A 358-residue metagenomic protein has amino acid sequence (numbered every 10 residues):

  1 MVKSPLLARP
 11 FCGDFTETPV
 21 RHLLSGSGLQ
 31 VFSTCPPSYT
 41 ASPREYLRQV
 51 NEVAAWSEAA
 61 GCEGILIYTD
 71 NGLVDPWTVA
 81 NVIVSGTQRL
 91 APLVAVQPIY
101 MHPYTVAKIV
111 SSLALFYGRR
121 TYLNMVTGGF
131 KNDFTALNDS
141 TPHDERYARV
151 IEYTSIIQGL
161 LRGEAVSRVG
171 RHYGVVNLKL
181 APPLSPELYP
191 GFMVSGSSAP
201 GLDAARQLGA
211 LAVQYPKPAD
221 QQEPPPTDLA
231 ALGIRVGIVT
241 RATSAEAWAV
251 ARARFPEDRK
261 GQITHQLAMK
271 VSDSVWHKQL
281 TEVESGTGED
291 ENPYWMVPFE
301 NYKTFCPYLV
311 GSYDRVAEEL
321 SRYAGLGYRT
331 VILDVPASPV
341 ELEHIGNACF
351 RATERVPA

Functional and structural regions predicted by a protein language model:
M1-R89, Y189-P190: N-terminal beta1-alpha1-beta2 module of alpha/beta enzyme domains
V2-G26, L137, H143-L184, Q222-A324: An alpha-helical appendage that flanks or caps ligand/catalytic pockets
L6-F11, H22-C35, I65-I67, A91-V96 (+5 more regions): Hydrophobic faces of well-ordered beta-strands that scaffold small-molecule active sites in alpha/beta enzyme cores
F11-G13, L29-R48, Q97-I99, P186-S197 (+2 more regions): Active-site mouth loops of central-metabolism enzymes
Q49-Y68, A204-Q214, R322-Y328: Catalytic domains of carbohydrate-active enzymes, especially glycoside hydrolases
A55-A59, A80-R89, V110, A114-T121 (+3 more regions): Acidic (Asp/Glu)-rich catalytic clusters
I65-P76, I99-Y104, Q214-Q222, T240-A242 (+2 more regions): Acidic-and-aromatic substrate-binding clefts and catalytic sites of carbohydrate-active enzymes
P76-Q97, R149, Y153, N347-A358: Alpha-helix-loop-beta-strand connector modules within alpha/beta enzyme cores
